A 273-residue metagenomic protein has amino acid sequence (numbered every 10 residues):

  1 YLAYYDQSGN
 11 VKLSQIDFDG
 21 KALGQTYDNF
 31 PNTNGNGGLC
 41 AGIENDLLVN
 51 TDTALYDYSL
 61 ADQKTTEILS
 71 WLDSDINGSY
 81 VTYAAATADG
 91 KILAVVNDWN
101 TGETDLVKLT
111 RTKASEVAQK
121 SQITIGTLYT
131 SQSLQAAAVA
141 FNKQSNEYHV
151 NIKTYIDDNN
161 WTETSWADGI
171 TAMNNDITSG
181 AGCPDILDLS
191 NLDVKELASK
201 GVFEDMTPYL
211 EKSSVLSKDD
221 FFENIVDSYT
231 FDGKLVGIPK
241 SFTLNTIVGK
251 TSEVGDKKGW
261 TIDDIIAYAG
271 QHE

Functional and structural regions predicted by a protein language model:
Y1-D6, G38-D52, Y56, D89-W99: Short beta-strand elements that form the blades of beta-propeller/WD-repeat-like and other beta-sheet-rich scaffold
Q7-P31, L55-S74, L106-E116: Surface-exposed loop/turn elements that mediate protein-protein interactions on large endomembrane-trafficking
P31-E44, I76-A86: Repeated scaffold domains used in trafficking and secretory/extracellular systems, primarily beta-propellers
T82-V117: Blade-level signature of beta-propeller repeat domains, shared across WD40, Kelch, NHL, RCC1 and BNR/Asp-box propellers
Q119-S131, Y148-Y155, D185-I186, V236: Short, well-ordered beta-strand elements
A137-K153: Short alpha-helix C-terminal cap/hinge motif
V150-D220: Extracytoplasmic "Venus flytrap"/periplasmic binding protein-like
T230-E273: Helix-loop-helix "hinge/cap" segment bordering the ligand-binding cleft or interdomain interface
